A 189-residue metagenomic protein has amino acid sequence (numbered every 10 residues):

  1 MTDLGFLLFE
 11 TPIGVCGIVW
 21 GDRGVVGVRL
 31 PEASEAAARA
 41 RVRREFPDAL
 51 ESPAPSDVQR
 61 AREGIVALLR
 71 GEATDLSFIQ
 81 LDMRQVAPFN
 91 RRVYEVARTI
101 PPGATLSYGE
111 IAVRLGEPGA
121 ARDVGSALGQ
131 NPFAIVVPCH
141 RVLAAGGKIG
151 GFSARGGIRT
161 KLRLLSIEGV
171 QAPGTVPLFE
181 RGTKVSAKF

Functional and structural regions predicted by a protein language model:
M1-G119, I167-F189: Basic nucleic-acid-binding alpha-helical/helix-turn surface characteristic of O6-alkylguanine DNA
G119-R163: Short glycine/serine-rich loop segments
